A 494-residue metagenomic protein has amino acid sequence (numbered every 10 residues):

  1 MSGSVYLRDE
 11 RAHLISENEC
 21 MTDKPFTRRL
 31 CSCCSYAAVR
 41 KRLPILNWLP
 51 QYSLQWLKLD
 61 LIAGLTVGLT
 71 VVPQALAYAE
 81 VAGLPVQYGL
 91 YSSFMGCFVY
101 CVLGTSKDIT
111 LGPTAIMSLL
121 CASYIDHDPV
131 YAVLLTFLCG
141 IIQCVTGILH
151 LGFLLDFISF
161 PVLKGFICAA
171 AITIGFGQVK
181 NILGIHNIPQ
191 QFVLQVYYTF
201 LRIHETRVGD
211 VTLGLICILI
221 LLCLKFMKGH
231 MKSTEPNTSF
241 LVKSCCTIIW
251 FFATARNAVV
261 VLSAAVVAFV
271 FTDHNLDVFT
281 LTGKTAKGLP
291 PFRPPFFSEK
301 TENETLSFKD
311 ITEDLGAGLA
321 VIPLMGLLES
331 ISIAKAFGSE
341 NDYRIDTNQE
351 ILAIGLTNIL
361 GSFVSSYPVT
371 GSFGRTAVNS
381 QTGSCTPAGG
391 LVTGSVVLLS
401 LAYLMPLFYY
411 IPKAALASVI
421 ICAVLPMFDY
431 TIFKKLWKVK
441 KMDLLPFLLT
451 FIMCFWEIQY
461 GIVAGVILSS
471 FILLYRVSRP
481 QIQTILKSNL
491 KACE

Functional and structural regions predicted by a protein language model:
S2-S488: Transmembrane helical cores of multi-pass ion-transport proteins
S488-E494: Solvent-exposed, non-transmembrane loop/terminal regulatory segments of multi-pass membrane proteins
